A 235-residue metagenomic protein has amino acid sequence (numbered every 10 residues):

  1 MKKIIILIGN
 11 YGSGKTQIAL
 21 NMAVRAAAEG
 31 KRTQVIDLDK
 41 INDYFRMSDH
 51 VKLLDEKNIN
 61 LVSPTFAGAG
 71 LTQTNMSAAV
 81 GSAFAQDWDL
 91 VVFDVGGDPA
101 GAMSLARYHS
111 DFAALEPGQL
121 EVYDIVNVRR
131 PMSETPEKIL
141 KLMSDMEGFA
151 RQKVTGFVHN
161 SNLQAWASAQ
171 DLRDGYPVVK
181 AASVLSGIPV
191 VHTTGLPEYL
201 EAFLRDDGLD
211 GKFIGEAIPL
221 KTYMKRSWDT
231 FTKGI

Functional and structural regions predicted by a protein language model:
L7: Hydrophobic anchor at the beta1->P-loop junction of P-loop NTPases
G12: Walker A (P-loop) phosphate-binding loop of P-loop NTPases
K15: Conserved lysine of the Walker
I18, M22: Hydrophobic positions on the alpha1 helix immediately C-terminal to the Walker A/P-loop
R25-Q73, A79: N-terminal phosphate/diphosphate-binding loop that engages ATP/GTP or pyrophosphate donors across diverse enzyme folds
P64-A69, D89-L105: Switch II (G3) loop of P-loop NTPases
D87-V91, L120-E121: Loop/turn-to-beta-strand initiation segments
A100-K212, S227: Conserved catalytic-core segment of NTP-binding enzymes
